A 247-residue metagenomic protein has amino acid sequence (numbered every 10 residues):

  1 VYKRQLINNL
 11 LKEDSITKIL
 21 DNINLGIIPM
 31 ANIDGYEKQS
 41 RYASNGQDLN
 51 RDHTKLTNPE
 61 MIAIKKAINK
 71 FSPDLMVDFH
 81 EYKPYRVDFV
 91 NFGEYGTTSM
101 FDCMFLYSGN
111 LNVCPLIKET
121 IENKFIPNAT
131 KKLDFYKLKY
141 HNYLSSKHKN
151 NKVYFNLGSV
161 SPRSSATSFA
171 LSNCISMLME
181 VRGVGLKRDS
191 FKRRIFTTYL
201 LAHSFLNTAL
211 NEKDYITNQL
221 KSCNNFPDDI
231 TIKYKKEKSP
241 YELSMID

Functional and structural regions predicted by a protein language model:
V1-Y2, D247: Short, intrinsically disordered, charge-balanced linker/junction segments flanking boundaries in proteins
K3-N150, V160: Active-site/substrate-binding loop(s) of hydrolase catalytic cores
S146-D247: Hard-cation-handling environments
